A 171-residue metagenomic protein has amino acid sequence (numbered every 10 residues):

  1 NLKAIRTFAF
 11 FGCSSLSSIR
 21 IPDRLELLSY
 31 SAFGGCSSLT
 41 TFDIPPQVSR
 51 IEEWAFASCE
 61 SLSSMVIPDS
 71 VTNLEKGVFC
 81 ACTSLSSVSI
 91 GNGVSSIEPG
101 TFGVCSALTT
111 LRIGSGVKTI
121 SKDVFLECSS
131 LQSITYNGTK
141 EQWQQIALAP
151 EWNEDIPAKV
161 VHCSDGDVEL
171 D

Functional and structural regions predicted by a protein language model:
N1-A4, C13-L27, S37-R50, E60-N73 (+4 more regions): Structural signature of tandem-repeat unit edges
R6-F11, S29-G34, E52-A55, E75-V78 (+2 more regions): Consensus positions within tandem repeat domains that build extended binding/scaffold surfaces
L126, I146-E151: A structural signal for leucine-rich repeat
A149-V160: Short, conserved catalytic or adaptor-binding loops enriched in Gly and charged residues
